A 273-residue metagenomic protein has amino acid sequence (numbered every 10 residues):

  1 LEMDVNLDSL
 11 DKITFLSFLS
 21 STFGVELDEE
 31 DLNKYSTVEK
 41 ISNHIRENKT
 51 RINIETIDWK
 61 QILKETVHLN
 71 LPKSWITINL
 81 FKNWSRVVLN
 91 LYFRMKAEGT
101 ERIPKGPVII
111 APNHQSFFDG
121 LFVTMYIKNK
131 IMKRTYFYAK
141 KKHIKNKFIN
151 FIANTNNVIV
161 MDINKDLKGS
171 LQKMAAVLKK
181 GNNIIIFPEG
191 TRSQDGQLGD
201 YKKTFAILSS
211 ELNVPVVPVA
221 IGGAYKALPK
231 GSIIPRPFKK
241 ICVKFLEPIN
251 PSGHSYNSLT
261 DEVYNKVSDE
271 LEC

Functional and structural regions predicted by a protein language model:
L1-V67: Phosphopantetheine-dependent thiolation modules in NRPS/PKS and related acyl-activating systems
E39, R86-L91, V160-K165, D195: Short, flexible loop segments at the rims of nucleotide/cofactor-binding pockets, characterized by
R46, H114, N154-N156, I234-P237: Short, hinge-like loop/turn segments at secondary-structure boundaries
S74-F93, N150, N154: Short hydrophobic helices that act as membrane-entry/anchoring signals
N83-H114, K179: Helix-to-loop junction immediately C-terminal to a conserved catalytic motif
W84-S85, T155-M161, P188-T191: Short, basic, glycine/proline-bearing loop/turn elements
K105-K165: Catalytic core of membrane glycerolipid acyltransferases/transacylases, capturing the structured, soluble-facing
G169-C273: Non-catalytic C-terminal accessory region of glycerolipid acyltransferases and related lyso-lipid remodeling enzymes
